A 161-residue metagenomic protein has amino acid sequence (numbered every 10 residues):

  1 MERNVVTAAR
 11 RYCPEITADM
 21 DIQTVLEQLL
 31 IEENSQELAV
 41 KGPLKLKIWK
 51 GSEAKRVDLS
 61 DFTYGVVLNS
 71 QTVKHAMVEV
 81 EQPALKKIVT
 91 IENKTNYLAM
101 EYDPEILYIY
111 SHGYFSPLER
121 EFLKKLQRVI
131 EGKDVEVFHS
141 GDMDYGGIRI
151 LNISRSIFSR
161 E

Functional and structural regions predicted by a protein language model:
M1-T90, K94-Y110, S116-R128, G146 (+1 more regions): Nucleic-acid enzyme cleavage-core boundary/entry regions
D103, D134, L151: Active-site lining segments that contact anionic ligands and/or coordinate catalytic metals
H112-G113, G141: Short loop or secondary-structure boundary microenvironments that flank and position key functional residues
I130-G132: Glycine-rich phosphate-binding loop signature in dinucleotide/nucleotide-binding domains
D134-D144: Acidic beta-strand-to-loop metal/phosphate-binding motif
D142-E161: Gly/Ser/Thr/Ala-enriched C-terminal appendages of enzymes
